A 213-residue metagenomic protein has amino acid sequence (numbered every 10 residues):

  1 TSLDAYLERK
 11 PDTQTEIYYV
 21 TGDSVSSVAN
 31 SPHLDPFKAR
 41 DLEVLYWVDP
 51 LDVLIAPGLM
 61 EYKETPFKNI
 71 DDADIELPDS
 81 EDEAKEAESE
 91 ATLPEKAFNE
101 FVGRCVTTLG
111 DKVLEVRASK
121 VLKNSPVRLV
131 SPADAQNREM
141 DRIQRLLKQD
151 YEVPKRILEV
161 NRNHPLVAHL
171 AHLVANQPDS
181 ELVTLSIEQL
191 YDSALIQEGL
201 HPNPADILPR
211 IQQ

Functional and structural regions predicted by a protein language model:
T1-Q213: Long, intrinsically disordered, charge-dense linkers/tails
